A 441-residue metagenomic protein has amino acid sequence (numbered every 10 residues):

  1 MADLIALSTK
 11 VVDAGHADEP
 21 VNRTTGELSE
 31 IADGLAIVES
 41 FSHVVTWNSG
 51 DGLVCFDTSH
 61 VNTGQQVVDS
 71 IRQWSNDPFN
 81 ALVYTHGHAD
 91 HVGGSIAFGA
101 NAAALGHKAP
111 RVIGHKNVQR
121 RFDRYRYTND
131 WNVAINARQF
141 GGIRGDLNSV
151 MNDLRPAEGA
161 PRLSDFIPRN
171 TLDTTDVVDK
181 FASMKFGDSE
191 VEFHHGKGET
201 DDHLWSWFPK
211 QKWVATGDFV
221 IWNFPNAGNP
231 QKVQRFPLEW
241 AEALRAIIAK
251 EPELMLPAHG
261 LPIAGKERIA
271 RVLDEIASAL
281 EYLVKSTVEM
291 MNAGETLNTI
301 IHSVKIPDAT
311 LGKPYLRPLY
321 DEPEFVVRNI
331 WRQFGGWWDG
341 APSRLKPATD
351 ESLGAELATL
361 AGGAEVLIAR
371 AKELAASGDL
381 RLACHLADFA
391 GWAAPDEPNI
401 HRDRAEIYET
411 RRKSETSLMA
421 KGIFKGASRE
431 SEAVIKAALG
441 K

Functional and structural regions predicted by a protein language model:
M1-A17, D130-I135, F140-G145, M151-G159 (+2 more regions): Accessory terminal helices/loops
V21, L28, D51, N62-I113 (+2 more regions): Active-site metal-binding motif and surrounding structural segment of the metallo-beta-lactamase
T24-N76, W205-F208, K212-G217: Conserved beta-strand hairpin/beta-sheet module of binuclear metal-dependent hydrolase folds, prominently
G34, W47, D57, I71 (+9 more regions): Divalent metal-coordination and catalytic microenvironments
L53, H60-N62, S183-K185, E190-A293: Metallo-beta-lactamase
H88-D90, V118, V220, L261: Catalytic metal-binding/acid-base residues of hydrolase active sites
G93-A97, F122-T128, A134, P225-G228 (+1 more regions): Short acidic, glycine/serine/threonine-rich loops at helix termini
R120-H195, P237-E251: Metallo-beta-lactamase
